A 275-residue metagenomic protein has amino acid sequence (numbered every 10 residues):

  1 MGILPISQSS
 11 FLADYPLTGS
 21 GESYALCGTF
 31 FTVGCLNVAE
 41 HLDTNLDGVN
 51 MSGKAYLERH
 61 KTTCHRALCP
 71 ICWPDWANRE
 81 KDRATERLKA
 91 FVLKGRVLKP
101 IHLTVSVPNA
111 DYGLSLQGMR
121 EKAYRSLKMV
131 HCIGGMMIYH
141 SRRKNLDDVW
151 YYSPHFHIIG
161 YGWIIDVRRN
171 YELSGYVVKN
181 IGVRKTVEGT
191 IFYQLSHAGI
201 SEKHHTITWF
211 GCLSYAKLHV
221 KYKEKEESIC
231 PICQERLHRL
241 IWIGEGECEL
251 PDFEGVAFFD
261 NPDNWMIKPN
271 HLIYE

Functional and structural regions predicted by a protein language model:
M1-Y152, Y161-E275: Right-hand nucleic-acid polymerase module
